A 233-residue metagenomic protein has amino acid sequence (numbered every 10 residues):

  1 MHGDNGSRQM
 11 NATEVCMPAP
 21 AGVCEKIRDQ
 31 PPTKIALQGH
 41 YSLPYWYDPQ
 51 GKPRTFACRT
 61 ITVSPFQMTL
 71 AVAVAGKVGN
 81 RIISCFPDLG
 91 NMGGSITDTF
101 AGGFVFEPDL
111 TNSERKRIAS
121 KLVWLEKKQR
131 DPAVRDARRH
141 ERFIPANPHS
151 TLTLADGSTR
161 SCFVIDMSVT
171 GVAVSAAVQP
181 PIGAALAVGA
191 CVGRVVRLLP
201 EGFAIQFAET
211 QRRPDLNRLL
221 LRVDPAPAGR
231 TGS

Functional and structural regions predicted by a protein language model:
M1-S233: Structured alpha-helical
